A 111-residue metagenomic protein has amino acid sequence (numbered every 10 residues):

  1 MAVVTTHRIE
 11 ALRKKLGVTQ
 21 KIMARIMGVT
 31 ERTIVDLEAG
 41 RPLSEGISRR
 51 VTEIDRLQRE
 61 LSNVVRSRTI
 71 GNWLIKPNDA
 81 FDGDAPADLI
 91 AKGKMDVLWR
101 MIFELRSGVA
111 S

Functional and structural regions predicted by a protein language model:
M1-S111: Non-transmembrane "mature" sequence context
